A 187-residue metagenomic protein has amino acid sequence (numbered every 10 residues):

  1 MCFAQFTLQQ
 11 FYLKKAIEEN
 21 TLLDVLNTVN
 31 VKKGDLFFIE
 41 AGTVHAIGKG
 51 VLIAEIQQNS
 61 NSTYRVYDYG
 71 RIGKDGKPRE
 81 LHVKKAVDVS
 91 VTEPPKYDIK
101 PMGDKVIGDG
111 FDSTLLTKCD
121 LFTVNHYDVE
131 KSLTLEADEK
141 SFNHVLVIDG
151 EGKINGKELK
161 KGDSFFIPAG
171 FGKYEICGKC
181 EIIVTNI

Functional and structural regions predicted by a protein language model:
M1-K33, T43, I47-E151, K157 (+2 more regions): Active-site region of the double-stranded beta-helix
F37, H45, K173: Glycine-rich nucleotide phosphate-binding loop and flanking beta-alpha elements of Rossmann-like dinucleotide-binding
K131, A169, G178: Residues on the solvent-exposed faces and adjacent turns of beta-rich solenoids used to engage binding targets
K153-I154, I176: Alpha-helix C-terminal capping segments
K160-K173: Low-complexity, intrinsically disordered Gly/Pro/Thr-rich segments
K173-I187: Short, basic/aromatic-enriched C-terminal tail that caps enzymatic domains
